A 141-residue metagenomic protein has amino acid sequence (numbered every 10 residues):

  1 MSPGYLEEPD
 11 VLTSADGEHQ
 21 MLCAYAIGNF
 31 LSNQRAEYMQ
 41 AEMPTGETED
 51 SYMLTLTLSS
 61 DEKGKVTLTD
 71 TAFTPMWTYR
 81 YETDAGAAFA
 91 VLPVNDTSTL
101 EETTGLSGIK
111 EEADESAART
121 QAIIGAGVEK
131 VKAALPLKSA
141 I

Functional and structural regions predicted by a protein language model:
M1-L54: Conserved beta-sheet core of the metallophosphoesterase superfamily
S32-I141: A short C-terminal boundary segment appended to hydrolase-like catalytic domains
